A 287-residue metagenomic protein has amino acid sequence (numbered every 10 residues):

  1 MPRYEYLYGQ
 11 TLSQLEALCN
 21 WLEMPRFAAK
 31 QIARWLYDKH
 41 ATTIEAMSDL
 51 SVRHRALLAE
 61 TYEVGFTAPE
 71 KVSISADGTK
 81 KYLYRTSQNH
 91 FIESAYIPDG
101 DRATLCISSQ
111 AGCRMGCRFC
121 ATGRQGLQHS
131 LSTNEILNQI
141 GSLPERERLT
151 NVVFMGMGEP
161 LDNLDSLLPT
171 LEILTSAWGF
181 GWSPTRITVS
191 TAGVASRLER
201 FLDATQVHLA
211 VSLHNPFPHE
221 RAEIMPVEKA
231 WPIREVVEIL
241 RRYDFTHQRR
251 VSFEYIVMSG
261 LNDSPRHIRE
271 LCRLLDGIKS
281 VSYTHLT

Functional and structural regions predicted by a protein language model:
M1-A103: Flexible, acidic/Gly-rich N-terminal and inter-domain linker regions that tether and position cofactor-handling modules
Q31, Q110, I136-Q139, H285: Glutamine-centric residue-chemistry signal
S73-S75, S108-S109, S190, S212: Short linear Ser/Thr-Pro motifs
T86, A111-C113, L213-N215: Short, small-residue-rich loop/turn micro-motifs
P98-E135: Canonical Radical SAM [4Fe-4S] cluster-binding loop centered on the CxxxCxxC motif and its immediate flanking residues
N134, N138-R146: Ferredoxin-type iron-sulfur electron-transfer modules in oxidoreductases and energy-metabolism complexes
P144-N151, G156-L286: Conserved AdoMet/S-adenosylmethionine-binding subsite of the radical SAM
